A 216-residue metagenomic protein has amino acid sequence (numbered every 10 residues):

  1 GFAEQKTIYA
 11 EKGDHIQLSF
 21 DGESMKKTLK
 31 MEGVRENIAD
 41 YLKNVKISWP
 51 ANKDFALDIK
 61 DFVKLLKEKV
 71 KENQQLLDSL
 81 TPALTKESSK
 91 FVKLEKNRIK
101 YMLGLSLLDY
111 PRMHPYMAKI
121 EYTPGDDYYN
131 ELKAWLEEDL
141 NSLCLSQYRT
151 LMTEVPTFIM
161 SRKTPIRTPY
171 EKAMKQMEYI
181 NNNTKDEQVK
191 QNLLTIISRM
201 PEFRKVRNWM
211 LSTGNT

Functional and structural regions predicted by a protein language model:
G1-A3: A short, solvent-exposed beta-strand micro-motif common in secreted/extracellular proteins
Q5-I8: Beta-strand-rich interaction surfaces with strong enrichment in secreted/lumenal proteins
E11-H15: Solvent-exposed, conformationally flexible loop/turn segments
I16-F20: Helix-loop-helix transmembrane hairpins and adjacent membrane-interface loops of multi-pass inner-membrane proteins
S24-T216: Oxidative protein folding and maturation machinery
